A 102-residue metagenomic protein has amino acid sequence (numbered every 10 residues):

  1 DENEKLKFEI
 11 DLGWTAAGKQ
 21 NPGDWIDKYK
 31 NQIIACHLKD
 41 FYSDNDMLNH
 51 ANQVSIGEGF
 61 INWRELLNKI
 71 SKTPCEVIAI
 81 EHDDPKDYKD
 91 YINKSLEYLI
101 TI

Functional and structural regions predicted by a protein language model:
E2-K7, W14-I102: Histidine-acidic metal/acid-base catalytic patches
